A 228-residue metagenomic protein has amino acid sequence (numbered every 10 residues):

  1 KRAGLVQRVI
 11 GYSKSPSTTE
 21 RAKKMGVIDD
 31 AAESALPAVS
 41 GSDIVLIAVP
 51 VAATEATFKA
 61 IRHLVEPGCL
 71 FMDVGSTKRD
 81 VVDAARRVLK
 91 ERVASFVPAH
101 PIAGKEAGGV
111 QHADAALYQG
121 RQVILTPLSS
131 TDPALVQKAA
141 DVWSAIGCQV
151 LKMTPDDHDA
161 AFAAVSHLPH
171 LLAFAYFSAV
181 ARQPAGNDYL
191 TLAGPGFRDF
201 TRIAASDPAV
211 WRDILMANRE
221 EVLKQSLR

Functional and structural regions predicted by a protein language model:
L5-V27: NAD(P)-binding Rossmann-fold cofactor-contacting core
S17, P37, T77: Conserved Rossmann-like nucleotide-cofactor binding loop
V27-A35: Conserved SAM-binding strand-loop segment of SAM-dependent methyltransferases
A35-M72: Rossmann-like NAD(P)-binding element
A48-P50, G75, P127, A175: Glycine-rich, N-terminal phosphate-binding loop of Rossmann-like dinucleotide-binding domains
T57-Q111: Rossmann-like NAD(P)(H) cofactor-binding subdomain of soluble oxidoreductases
L117-I203: Internal alpha-helical scaffold of NAD(P)-dependent oxidoreductase catalytic cores
G186-R228: Interdomain hinge/lid region at the active-site interface of Rossmann-like NAD(P)-dependent oxidoreductases
